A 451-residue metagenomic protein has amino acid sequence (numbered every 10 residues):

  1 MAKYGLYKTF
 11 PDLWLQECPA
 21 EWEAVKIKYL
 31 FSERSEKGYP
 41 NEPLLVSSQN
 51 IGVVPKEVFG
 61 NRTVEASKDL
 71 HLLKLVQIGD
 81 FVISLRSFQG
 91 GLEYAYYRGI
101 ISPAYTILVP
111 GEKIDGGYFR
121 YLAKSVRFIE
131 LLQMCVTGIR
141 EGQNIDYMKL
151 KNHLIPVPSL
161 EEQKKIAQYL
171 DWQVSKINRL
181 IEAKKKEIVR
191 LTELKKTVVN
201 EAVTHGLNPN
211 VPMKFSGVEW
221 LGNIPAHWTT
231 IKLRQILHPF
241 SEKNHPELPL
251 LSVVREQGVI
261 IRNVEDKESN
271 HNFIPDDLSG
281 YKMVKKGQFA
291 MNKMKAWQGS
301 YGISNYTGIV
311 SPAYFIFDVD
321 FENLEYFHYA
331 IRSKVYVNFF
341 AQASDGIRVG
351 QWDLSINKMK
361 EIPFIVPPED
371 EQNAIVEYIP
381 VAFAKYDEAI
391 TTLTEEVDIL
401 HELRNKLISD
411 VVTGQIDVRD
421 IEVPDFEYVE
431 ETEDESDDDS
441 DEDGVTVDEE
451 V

Functional and structural regions predicted by a protein language model:
M1-E17, E21, P158-V211, V366-V451: Amphipathic alpha-helical coiled-coil/heptad-repeat segments
Y4-Y39, L160, K164, F215-P246 (+2 more regions): Non-catalytic DNA-recognition/assembly elements of restriction-modification systems
Y7-F10, L85-R86, G99-T106, I139-K164 (+3 more regions): A short glycine-rich beta-alpha junction/loop motif
T9-D12, V25-I78, R234-K286, T432 (+2 more regions): Sequence-specific dsDNA recognition surfaces
P40-R62, F81-T106, G117-Y121, E130-C135 (+7 more regions): Short, ligand-facing micro-motifs at secondary-structure edges
P110-D115, V319-N323: Ligand-binding loop in jelly-roll beta-barrel domains
